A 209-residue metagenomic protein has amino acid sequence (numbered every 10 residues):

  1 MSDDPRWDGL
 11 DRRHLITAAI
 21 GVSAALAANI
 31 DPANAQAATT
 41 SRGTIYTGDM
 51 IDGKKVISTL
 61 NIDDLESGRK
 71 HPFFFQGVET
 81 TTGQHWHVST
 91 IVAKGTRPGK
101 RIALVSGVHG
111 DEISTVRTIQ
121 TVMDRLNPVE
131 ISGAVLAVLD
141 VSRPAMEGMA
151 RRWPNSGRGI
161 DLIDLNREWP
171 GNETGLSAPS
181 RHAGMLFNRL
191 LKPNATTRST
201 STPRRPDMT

Functional and structural regions predicted by a protein language model:
S2-L26, D31, A35-T209: Structured catalytic-domain cores with a bias toward divalent-metal coordination
